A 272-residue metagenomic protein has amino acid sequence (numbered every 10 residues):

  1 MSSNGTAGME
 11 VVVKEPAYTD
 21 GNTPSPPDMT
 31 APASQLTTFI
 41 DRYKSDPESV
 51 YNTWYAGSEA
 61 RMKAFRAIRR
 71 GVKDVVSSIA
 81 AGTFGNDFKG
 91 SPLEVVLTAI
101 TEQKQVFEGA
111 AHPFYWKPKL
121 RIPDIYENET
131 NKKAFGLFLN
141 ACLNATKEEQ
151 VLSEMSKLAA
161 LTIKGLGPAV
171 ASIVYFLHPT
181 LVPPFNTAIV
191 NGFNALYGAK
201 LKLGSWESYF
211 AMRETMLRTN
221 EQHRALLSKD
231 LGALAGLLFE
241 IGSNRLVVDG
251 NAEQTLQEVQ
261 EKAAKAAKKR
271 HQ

Functional and structural regions predicted by a protein language model:
S2-I163, P179-Q272: An N-terminal alpha-helical hairpin/helix-loop-helix interaction module that forms a charged, gly/pro-flexible surface
L166-G167: Small-residue hinge/turn detector
A171-V174: Cytochrome P450 catalytic-core helices
